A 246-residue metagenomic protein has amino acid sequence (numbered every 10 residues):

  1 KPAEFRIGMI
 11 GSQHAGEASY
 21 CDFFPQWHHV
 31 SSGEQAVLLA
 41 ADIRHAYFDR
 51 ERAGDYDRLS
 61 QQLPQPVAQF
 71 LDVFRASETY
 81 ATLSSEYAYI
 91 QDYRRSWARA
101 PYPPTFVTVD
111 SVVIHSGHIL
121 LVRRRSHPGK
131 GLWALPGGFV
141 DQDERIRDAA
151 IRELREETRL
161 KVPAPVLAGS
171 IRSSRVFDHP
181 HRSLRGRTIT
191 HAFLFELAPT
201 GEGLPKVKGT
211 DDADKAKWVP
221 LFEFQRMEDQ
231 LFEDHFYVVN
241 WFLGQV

Functional and structural regions predicted by a protein language model:
K1-H28, A36: N-terminal Rossmann-like or analogous alpha/beta NTP/dinucleotide-binding catalytic cores that position adenine
W27-R52: Short, flexible loop segments at boundaries between secondary-structure elements
A46-P66: A polyampholytic, Gly/Pro-enriched intrinsically disordered region
V67-D110: Acidic, metal-coordinating catalytic segment for phosphate/diphosphate chemistry, firing primarily on the Nudix
L121-R124: Segments forming glycine/polar-rich beta-alpha architectures that bind adenosine-containing cofactors
H127-G131: A conserved beta-turn-beta hairpin within the catalytic core of GNAT-like acetyltransferases that forms part
F139-L243: Unchanged
